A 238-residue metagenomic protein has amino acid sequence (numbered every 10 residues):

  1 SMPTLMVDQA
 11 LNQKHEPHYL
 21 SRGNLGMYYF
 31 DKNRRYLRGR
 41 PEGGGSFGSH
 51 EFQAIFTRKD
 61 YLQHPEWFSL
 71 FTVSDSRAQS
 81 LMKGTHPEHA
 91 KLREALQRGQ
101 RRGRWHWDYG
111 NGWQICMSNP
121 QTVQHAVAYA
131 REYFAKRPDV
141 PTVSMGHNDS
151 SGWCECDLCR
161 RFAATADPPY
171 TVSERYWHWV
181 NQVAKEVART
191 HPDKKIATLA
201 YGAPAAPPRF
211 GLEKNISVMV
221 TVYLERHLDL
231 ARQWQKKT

Functional and structural regions predicted by a protein language model:
S1-H178, A188-T190, A197-A200, M219 (+1 more regions): Feature activates predominantly on carbohydrate-active enzymes
T190-P192, L212: Short, structurally constrained coil/turn elements that cap an alpha-helix or connect an alpha-helix to the following
A197-R226: Substrate-binding cleft/loops of secretory-pathway carbohydrate-active enzymes
